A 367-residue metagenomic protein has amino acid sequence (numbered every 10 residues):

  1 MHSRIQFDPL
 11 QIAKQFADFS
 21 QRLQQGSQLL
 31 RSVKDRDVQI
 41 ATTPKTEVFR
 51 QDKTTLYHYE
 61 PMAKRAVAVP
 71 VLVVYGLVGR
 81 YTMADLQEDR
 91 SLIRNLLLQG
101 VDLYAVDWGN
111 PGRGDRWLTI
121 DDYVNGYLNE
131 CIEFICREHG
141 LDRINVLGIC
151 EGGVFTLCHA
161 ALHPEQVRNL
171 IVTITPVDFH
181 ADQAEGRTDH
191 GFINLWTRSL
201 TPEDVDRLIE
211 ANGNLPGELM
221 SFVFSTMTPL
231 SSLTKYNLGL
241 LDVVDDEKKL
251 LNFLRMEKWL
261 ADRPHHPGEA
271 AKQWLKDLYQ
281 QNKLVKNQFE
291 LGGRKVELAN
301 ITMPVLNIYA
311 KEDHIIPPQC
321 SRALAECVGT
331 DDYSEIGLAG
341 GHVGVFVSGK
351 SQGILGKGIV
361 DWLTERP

Functional and structural regions predicted by a protein language model:
M1-Q15, R137, L141, T156-E269: Alpha/beta-hydrolase-fold enzymes
K34, A41-G112: Short, surface-exposed "cap/lid" segments of acyl-processing enzymes
L118-E138: Alpha/beta-hydrolase active-site loop
L128-N129, E138-E151, L170: Alpha/beta-hydrolase fold nucleophile elbow
N282, E312-I316: Acidic catalytic loop of the alpha/beta-hydrolase fold
I301, N307-Y309, D313: Short beta-strand/loop motif that positions the catalytic acidic residue of the alpha/beta-hydrolase fold
M303, P317-E326: Short alpha-helix in the alpha/beta-hydrolase fold that links the catalytic acid
I315-P318, E335, A339-I354: Catalytic histidine-centered segment of alpha/beta-hydrolase-like enzymes
